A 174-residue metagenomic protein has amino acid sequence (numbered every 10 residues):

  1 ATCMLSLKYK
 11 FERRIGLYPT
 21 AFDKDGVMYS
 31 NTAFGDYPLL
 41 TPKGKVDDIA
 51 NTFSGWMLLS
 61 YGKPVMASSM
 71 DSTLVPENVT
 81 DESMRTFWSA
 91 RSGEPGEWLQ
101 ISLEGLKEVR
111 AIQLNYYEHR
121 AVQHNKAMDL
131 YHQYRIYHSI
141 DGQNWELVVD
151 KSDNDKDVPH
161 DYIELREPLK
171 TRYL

Functional and structural regions predicted by a protein language model:
C3-D47: Beta-rich carbohydrate-recognition and catalytic domains
C3-L5, S68, N115-Y117, Y137-S139: Predominantly extracellular/luminal cell-surface or secreted proteins
F11-R14, L59, L130, K170: A short, structural micro-pattern
P19-A21, S102, H138, E164: Short, well-ordered beta-strand micro-motif
T41-L106, Y117-D129, D150-D153: Disordered, acidic Ser/Thr/Pro-rich linker "stalks" and the adjacent N-terminal cap of the next globular domain
G62, V109-A111, Y131-R135: Exposed beta-strand and adjacent loop surfaces of beta-rich binding modules that mediate intermolecular recognition
G93-G96, E118-L174: Trp- and acidic/polar-enriched beta-sheet ligand-binding modules for extracellular glycan and matrix recognition
L99-R110, L165-K170: Extracellular and analogous surface-interaction loops
